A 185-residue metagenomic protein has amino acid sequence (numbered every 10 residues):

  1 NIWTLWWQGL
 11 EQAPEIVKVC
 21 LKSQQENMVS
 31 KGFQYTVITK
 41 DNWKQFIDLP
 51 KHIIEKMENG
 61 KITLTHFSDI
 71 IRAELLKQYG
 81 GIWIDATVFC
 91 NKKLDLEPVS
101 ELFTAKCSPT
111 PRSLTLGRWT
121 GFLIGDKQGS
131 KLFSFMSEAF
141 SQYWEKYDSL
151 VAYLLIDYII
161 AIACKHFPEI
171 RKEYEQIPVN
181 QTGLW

Functional and structural regions predicted by a protein language model:
N1-S68, A86-W185: Glycosyltransferase-associated regions of secretory-pathway enzymes, highlighting luminal stem/catalytic domains
I70-Y79: Small-residue hinge/turn detector
Y79, I84-A86: Active-site acidic Asp-centered loop
